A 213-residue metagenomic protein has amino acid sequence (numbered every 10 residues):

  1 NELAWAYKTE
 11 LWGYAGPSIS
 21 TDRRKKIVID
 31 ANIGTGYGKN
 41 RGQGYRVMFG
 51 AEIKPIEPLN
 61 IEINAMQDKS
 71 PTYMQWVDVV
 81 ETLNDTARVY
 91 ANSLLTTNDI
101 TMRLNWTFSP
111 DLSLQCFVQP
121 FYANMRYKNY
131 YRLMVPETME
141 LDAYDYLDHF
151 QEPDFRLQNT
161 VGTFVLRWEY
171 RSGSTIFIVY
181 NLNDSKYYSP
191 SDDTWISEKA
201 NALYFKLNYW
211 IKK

Functional and structural regions predicted by a protein language model:
N1-K213: Exposed, low-structure sequence patches enriched in small/polar residues
